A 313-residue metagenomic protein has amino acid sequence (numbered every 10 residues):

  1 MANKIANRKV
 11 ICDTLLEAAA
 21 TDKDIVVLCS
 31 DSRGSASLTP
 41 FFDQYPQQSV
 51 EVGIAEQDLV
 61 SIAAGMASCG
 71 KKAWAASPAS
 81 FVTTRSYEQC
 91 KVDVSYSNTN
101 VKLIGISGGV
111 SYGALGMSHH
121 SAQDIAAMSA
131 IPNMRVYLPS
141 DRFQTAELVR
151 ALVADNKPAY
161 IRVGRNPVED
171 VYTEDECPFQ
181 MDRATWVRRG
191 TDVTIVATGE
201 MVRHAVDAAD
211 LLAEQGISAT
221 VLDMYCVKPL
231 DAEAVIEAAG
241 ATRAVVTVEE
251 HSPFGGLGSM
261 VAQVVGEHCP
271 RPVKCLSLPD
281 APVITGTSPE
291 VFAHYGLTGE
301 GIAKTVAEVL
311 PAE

Functional and structural regions predicted by a protein language model:
M1-R162, P167: Thiamine diphosphate
K9-V10, T21-D24, S32-D43, Y112 (+1 more regions): Thiamine diphosphate
